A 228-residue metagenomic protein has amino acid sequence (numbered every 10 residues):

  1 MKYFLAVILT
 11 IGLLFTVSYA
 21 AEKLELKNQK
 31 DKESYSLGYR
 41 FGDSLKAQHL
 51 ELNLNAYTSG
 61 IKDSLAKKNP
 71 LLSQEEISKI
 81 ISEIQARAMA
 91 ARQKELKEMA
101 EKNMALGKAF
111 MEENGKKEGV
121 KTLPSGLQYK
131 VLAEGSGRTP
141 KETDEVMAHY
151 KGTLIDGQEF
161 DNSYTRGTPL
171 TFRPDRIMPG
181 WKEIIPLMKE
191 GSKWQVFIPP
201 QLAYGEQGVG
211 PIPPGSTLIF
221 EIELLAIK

Functional and structural regions predicted by a protein language model:
M1-F4: Positively charged n-region of N-terminal signal peptides that target proteins for export
A6-F15: Bacterial N-terminal signal peptides
S18-K228: Cross-family detector of peptidyl-prolyl cis-trans isomerase
